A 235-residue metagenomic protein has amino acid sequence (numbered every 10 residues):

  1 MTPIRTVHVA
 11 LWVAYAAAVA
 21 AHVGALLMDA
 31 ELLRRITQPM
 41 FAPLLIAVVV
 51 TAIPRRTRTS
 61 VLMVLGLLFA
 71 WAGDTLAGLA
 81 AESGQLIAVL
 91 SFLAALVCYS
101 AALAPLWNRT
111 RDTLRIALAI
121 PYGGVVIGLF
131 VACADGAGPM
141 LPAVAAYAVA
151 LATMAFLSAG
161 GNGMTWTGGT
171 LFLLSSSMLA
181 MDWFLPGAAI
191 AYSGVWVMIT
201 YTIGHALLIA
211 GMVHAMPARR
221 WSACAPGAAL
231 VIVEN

Functional and structural regions predicted by a protein language model:
M1-N235: Polytopic alpha-helical membrane-helix bundles and their juxtamembrane interface segments in multi-pass membrane
